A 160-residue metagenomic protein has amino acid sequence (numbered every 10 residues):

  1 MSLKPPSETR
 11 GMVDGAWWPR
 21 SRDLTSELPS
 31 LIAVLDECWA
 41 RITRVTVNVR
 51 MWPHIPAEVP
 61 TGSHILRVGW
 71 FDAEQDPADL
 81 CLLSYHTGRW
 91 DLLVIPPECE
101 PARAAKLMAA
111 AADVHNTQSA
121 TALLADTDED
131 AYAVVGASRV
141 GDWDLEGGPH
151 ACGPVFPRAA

Functional and structural regions predicted by a protein language model:
M1-M12: N-terminal, Lys/Arg- and Ser/Thr-rich interaction peptides
K4, V45-T46, R67-W70: Intrinsically disordered, low-complexity segments enriched in polar/charged residues with Gly/Pro, especially when
R10, L35-I42, H115-S119: Short secondary-structure junctions and interdomain/linker hinges
G11-P19: Short domain-edge segments at the starts or junctions of modular domains/repeats that frequently include the first
V13-D14, N48, H86, R139: Acidic, low-complexity intrinsically disordered regions
W18-V59: Short, well-structured hydrophobic secondary-structure segments
P53-A160: Helix-rich interaction surfaces within compact, conserved domain-sized segments that mediate assembly or partner
